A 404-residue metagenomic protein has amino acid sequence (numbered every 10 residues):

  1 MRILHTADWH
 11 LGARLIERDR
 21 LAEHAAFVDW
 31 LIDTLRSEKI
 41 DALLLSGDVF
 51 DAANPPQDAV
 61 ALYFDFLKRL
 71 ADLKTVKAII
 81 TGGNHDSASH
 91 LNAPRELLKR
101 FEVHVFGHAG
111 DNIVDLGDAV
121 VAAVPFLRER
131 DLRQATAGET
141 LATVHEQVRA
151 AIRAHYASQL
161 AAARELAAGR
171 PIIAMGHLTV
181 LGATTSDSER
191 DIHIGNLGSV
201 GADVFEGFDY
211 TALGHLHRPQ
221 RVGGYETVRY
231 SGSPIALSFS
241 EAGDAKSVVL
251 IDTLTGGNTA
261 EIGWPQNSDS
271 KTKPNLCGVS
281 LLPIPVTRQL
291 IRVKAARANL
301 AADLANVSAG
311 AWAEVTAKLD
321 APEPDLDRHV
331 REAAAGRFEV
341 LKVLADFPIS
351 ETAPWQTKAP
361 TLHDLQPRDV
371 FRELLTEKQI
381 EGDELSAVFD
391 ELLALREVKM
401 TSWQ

Functional and structural regions predicted by a protein language model:
M1-K68, D72-T75, E391, L395 (+1 more regions): N-terminal active-site segment of His-dependent metallophosphoesterases
D8, V28, D48, Y63 (+7 more regions): Divalent metal-coordination and catalytic microenvironments
S37, A42, T253-Q404: Accessory, non-catalytic peripheral segments of nucleic-acid enzymes
D41-G47, I79-T81, P171-M175: Short beta-strand segments at enzyme active-site cores
P55, G82-Y225: His/Asp/Glu-rich metal-coordinating catalytic cores of metallo-dependent phosphodiesterases/hydrolases acting on
D72-A78, R170, E226: A short helix->loop->beta-strand "cap" motif at the edges of active sites that frequently abuts
D72-K74, L166-A167, D203-G207, V307-S308 (+1 more regions): Short, conserved loop/helix-junction motifs that constitute active-site signature segments in enzyme catalytic cores
A202-F205, D209-G257, P274-I284: A conserved active-site cap/scaffold subdomain adjacent to cofactor or substrate pockets
